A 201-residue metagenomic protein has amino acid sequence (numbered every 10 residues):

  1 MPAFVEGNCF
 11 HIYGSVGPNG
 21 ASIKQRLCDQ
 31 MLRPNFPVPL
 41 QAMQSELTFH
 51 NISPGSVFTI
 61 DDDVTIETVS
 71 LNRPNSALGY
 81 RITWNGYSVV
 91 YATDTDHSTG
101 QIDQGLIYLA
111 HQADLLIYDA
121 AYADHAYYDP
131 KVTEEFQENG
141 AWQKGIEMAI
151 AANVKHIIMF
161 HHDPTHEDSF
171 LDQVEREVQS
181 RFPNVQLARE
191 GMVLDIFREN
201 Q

Functional and structural regions predicted by a protein language model:
M1-V90, S98-Q101, L106-I107, D168-Q201: Binuclear metal-dependent hydrolase catalytic cores
D94: Conserved acidic
S98-E190: Cap/insert and terminal regions of metallo-dependent hydrolase folds
